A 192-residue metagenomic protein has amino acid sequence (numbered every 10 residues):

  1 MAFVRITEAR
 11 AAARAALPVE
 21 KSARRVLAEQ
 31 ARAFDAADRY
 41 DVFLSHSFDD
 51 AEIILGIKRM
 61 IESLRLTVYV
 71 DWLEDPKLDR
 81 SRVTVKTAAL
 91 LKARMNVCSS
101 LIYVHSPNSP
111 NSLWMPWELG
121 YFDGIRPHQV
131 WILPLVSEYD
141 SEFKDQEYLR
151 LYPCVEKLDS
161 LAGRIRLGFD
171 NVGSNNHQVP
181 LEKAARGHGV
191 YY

Functional and structural regions predicted by a protein language model:
M1-F34, S137-Y192: C-terminal interaction surface of TIR/SEFIR-family domains
E29-V70: Short, contiguous, helix-prone interaction/anchoring segments in small proteins
L64-L91: Conserved BB-loop
E74-P76, P107-N108, L133-S141: Short beta-alpha junction loops
R94-M95: Structural alpha-helical scaffold elements that stabilize or flank donor/cofactor-binding regions in carbohydrate
C98: An anion/phosphate-binding loop that grips the pyrophosphate of nucleotide cofactors and donors
L101-I102: Short, well-ordered beta-strand core segments
P107-I125: Conserved TIR/SEFIR loop-to-helix hotspot centered on a Trp-containing motif with a nearby acidic residue
